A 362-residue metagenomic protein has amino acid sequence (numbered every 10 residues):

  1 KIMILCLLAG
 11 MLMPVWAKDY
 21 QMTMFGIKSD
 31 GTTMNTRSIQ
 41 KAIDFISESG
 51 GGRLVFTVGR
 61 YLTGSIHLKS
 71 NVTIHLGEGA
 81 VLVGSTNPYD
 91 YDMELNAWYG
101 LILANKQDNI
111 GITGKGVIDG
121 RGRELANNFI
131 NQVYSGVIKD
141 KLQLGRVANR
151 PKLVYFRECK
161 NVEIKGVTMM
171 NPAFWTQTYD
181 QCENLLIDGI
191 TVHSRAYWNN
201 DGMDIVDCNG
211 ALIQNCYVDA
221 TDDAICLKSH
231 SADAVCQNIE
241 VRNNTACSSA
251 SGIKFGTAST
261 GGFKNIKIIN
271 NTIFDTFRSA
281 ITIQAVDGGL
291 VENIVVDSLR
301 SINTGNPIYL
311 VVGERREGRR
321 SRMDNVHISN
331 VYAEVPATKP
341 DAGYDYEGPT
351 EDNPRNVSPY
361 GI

Functional and structural regions predicted by a protein language model:
K1-I2: Positively charged n-region of N-terminal signal peptides that target proteins for export
L5, P14-I362: Extracellular/periplasmic carbohydrate-active domains that bind, remodel, or depolymerize complex polysaccharides
